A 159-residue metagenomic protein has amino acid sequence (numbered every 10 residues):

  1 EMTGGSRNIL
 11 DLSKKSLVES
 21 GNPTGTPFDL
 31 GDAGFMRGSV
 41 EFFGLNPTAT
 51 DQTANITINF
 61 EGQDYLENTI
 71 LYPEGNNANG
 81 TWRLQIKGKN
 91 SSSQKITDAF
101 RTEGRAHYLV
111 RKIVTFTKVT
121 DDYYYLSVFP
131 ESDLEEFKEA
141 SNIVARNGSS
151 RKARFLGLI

Functional and structural regions predicted by a protein language model:
E1-I159: Intrinsically disordered, charged low-complexity linkers and terminal tails that flank or connect structured domains
